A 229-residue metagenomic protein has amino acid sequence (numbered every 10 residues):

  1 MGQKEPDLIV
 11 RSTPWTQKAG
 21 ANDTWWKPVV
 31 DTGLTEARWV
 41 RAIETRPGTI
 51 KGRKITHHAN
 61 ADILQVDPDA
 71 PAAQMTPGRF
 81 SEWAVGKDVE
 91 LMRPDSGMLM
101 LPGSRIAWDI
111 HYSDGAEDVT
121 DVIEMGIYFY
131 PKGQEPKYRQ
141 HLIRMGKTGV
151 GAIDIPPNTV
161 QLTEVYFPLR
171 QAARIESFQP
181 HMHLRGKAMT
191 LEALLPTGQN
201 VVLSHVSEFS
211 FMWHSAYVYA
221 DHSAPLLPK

Functional and structural regions predicted by a protein language model:
G2-R174, Q179-K229: Beta-strand-centric surfaces of beta-sandwich/beta-rich domains
